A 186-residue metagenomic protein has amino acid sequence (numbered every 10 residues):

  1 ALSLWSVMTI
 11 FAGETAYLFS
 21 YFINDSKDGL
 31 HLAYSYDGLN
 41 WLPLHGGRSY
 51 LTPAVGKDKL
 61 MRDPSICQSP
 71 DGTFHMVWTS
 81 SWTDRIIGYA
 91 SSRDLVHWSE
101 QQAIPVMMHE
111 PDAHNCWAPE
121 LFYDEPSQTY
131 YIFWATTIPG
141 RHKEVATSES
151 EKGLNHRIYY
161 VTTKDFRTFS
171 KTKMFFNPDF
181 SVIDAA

Functional and structural regions predicted by a protein language model:
V7-A186: Carbohydrate-active catalytic/glycan-binding domains of CAZyme proteins, especially the secreted or lumenal ectodomains
